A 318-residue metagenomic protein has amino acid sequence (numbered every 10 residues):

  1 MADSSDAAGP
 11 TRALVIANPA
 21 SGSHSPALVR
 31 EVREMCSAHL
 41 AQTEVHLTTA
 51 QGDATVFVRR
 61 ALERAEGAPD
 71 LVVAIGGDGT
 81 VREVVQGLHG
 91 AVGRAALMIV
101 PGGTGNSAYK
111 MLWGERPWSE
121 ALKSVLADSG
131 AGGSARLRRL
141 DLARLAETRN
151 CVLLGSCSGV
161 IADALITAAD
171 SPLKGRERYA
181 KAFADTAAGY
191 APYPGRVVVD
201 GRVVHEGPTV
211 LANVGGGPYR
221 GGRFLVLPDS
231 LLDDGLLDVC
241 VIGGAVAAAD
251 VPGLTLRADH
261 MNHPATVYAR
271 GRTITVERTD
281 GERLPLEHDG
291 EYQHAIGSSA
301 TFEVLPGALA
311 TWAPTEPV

Functional and structural regions predicted by a protein language model:
M1-V72, R82, G87, V318: ATP/NTP phosphate-donor binding region
A2-D3, V199-V204, L231, V241-V318: ATP/nucleoside-binding phosphotransfer catalytic cores, i.e., glycine-rich phosphate-binding loops
P19, I75-G77, V100-G102, G216: Glycine-rich beta-strand-to-loop/alpha-helix junction loops that act as flexible
G22-P26, G221, L309: Short N-terminal binding/cap micro-motifs at the start of the first secondary-structure element
T48, G90-V210: Catalytic core of DAGKc-family lipid kinases
C157, I161, N213-V226, Y292: Glycine-rich phosphate/pyrophosphate-binding beta-alpha loops
I161-A164, H205-G207, Y219-R223, A247-V251: Short acidic/glycine-rich loop or secondary-structure boundary segments that cap or lie
D170-K181, R220-A249: Gly/Ser/Thr-rich active-site loops/lids in small-molecule metabolic enzymes that frequently grip phosphoryl groups
